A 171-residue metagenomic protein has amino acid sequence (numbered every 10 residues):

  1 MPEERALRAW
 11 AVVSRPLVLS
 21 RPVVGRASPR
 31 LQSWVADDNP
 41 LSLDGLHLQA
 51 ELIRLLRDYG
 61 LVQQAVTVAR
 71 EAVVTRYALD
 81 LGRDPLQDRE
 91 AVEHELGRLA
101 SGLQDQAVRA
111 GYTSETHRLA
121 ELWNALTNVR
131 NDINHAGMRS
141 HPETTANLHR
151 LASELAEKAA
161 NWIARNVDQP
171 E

Functional and structural regions predicted by a protein language model:
M1-E171: Long, low-complexity, Lys/Arg-enriched
